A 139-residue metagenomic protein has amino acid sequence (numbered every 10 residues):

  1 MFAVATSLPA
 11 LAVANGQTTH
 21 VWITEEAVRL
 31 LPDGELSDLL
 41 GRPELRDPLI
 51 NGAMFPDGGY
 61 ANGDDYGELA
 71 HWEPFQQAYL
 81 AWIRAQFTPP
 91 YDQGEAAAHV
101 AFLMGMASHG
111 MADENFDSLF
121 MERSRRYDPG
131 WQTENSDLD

Functional and structural regions predicted by a protein language model:
M1-S7: Bacterial N-terminal signal peptides
A10-M106, G110-D139: N-terminal, motif-rich segments that launch catalysis or mediate targeting to/interaction with membranes, typified by
